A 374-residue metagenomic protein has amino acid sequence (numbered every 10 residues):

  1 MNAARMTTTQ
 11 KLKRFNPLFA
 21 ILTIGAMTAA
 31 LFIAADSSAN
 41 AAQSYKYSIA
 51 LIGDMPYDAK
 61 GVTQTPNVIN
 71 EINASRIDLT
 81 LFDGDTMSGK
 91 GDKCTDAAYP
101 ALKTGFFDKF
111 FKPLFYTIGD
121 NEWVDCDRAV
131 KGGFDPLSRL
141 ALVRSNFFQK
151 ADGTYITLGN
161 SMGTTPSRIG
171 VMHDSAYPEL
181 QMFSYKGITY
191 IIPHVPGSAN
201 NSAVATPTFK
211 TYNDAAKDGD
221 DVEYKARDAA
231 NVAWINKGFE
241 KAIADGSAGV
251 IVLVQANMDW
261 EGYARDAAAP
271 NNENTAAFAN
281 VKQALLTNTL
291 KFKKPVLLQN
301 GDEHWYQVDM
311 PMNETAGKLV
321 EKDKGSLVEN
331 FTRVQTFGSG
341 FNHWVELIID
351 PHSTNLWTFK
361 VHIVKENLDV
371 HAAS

Functional and structural regions predicted by a protein language model:
M1-F15: N-terminal secretory signal peptides that target proteins for export/translocation
A20-L31: Bacterial N-terminal signal peptides
N40-A98, S247: N-terminal active-site segment of His-dependent metallophosphoesterases
L51-G53, T80-D85, L114-G119, L253-V254 (+2 more regions): Active-site neighborhood of phospho(di)ester-bond hydrolases with catalytic His/Asp-centered motifs
D58-A59, S88-K90, I118-D127, A199-A203 (+3 more regions): Active-site environment of divalent metal-dependent phosphoester hydrolases
I72-L79, D108, I191, P207-M312: His/acidic metal-ligating clusters that form di-metal
A97-A226, N313-I348: Extended active-site neighborhood of metal-dependent phosphoesterases/phosphodiesterases
V345-S374: A short C-terminal boundary segment appended to hydrolase-like catalytic domains
